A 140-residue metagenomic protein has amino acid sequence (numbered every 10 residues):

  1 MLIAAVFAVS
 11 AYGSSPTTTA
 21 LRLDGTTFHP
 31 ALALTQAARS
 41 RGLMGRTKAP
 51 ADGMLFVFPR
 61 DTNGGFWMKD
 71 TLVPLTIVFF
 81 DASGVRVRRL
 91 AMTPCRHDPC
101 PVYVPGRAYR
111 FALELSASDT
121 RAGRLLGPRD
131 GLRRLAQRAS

Functional and structural regions predicted by a protein language model:
M1-S10: Bacterial N-terminal signal peptides
Y12-S140: Compact, glycine-rich, soluble single-domain proteins
